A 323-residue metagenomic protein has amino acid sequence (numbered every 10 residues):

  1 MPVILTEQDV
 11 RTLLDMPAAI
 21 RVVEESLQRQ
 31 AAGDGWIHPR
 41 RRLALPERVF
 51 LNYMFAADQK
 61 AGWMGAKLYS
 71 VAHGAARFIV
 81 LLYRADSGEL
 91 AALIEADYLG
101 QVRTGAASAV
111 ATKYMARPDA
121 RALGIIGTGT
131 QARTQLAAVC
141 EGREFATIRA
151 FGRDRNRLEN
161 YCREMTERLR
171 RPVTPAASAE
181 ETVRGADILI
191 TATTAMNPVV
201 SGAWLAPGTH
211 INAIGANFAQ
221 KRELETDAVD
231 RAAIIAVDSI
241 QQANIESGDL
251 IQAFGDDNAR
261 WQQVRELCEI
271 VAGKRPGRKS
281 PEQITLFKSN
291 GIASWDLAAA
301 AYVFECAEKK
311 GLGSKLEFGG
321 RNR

Functional and structural regions predicted by a protein language model:
M1-Q101, A109, D119, S294-L297 (+3 more regions): N-terminal ligand-binding/catalytic initiation module
E7-D9, E24, Q220-R323: Adenosine-phosphate binding glycine-rich loop
M115-A122, E144, A206-P207: Short helix-loop-beta connector
L123-G124, T285: Conserved beta-strand elements of the Class I
T128-G129: Glycine-rich Rossmann-fold phosphate-binding loop(s) that bind the pyrophosphate of adenine dinucleotide cofactors
A132-R133: N-terminal Rossmann-fold NAD(P) dinucleotide-binding loop
E141-L169: NAD(P)-binding Rossmann-fold cofactor-contacting core
R171-G255: Rossmann-like adenosine-cofactor binding region
